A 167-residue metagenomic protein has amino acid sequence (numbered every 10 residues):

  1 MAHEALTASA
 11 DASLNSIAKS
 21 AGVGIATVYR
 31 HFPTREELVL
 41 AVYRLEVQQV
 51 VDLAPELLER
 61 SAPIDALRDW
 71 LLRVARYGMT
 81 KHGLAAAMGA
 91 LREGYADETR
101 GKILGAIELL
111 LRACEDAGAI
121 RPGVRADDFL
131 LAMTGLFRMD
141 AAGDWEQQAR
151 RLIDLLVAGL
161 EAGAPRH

Functional and structural regions predicted by a protein language model:
M1-S16: Short, amphipathic alpha-helix enriched in basic
E4, R30-P33: Base-recognition residues in the alpha-helical recognition helix of bacterial helix-turn-helix
S16, E36-E37, D65, A86: Residue-level preference for short helical/loop micro-motifs built around acidic side chains
S16-A21, V28: Append "Primarily bacterial transcriptional regulators
T34-V39, V50: Short amphipathic alpha-helical segment with a characteristic S/N-K-E followed by hydrophobic residues
R44-D52: Short, basic, alpha-helical segments at the C-terminal edge of helix-turn-helix-like DNA-binding modules
P55, I64-H167: An extended, acidic
